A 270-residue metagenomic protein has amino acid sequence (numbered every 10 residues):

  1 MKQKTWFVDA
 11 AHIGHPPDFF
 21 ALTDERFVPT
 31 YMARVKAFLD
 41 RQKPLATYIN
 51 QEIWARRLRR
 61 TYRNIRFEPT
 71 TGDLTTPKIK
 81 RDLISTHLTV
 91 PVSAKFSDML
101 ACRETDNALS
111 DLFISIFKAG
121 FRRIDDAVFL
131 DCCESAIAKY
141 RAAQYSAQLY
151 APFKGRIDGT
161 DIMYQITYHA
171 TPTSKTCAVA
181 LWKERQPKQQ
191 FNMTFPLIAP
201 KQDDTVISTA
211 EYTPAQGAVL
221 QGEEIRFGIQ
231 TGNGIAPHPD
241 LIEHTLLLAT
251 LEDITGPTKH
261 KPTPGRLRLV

Functional and structural regions predicted by a protein language model:
M1-A119, K201-V270: Acidic, small-residue rich beta-repeat scaffolds with periodic aromatic anchors
S97-D98, C102-G155: Long amphipathic alpha-helical scaffold segments
L149-K154, P200-V206: Charged, low-complexity intrinsically disordered segments and flexible loops
A151-G159, A170, Q230: Eukaryotic scaffold repeat domains enriched in small/polar residues
T160-I166: Structural core positions within WD40/WD-like beta-propeller blades
P172-A180, G232-P239: Structural motif
R185-P187: Solvent-exposed strand-loop boundary residues in beta-sheet-rich modules
Q190-P200: Solvent-exposed serine/threonine-rich low-complexity stretches and specific carbohydrate-binding patches
